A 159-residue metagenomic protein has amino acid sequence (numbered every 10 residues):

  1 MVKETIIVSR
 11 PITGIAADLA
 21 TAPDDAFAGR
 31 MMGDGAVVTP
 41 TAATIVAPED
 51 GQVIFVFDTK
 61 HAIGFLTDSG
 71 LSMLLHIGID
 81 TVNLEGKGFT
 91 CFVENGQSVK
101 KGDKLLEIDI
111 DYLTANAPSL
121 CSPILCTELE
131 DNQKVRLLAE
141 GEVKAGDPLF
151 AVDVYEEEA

Functional and structural regions predicted by a protein language model:
M1-A159: Contiguous, well-folded functional domains in the mature portion of proteins
